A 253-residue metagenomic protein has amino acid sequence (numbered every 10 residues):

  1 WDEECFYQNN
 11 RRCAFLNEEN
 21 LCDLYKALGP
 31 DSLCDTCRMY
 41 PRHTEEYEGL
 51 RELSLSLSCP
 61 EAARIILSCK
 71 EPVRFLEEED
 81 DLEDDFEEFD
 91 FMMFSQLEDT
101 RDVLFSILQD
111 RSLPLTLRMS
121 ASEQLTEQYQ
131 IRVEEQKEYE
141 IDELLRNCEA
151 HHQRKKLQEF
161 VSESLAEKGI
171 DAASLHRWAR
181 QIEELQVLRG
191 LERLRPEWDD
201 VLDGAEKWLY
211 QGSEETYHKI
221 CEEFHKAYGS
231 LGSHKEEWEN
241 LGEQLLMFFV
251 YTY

Functional and structural regions predicted by a protein language model:
W1-N10: N-terminal, Lys/Arg-enriched amphipathic/low-complexity engagement segments that precede the first folded domain
R12-A14: Short, surface-exposed charged micro-motifs
N17-L67: Short Cys/His-based metal-binding microdomains
Y25-G29, Y47, E88-M92, Q96 (+2 more regions): Conserved aromatic-histidine-acidic binding/catalytic patches
E61-H152, Q158: Charged, amphipathic alpha-helical linkers/stalks
S112-Y253: Hydrophobic, aromatic-lined core segments that form the binding pocket/scaffold for planar heteroaromatic ligands
